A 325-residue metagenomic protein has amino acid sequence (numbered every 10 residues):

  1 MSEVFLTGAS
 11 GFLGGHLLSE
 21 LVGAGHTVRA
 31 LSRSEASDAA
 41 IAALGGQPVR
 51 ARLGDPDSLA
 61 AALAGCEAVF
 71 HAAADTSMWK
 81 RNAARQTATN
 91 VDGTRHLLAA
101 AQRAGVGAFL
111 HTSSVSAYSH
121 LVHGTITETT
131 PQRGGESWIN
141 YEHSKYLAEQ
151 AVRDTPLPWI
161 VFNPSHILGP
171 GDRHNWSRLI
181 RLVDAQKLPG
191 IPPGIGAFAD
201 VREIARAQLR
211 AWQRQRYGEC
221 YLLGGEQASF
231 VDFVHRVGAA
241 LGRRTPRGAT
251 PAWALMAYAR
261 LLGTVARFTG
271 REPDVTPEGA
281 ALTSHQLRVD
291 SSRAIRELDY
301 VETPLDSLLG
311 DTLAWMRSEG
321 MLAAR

Functional and structural regions predicted by a protein language model:
V4-A24: N-terminal Rossmann NAD(P)H-binding glycine-rich loop of SDR-like oxidoreductase domains
E35-A42, G46-D92, A100: NAD(P)H-binding glycine-rich loop region in Rossmannoid oxidoreductase-like domains and their noncatalytic homologs
M78, V115-G124, I167-R173: Conserved catalytic-site region of short-chain dehydrogenase/reductase
T87-V91, T127-T130, G134-E149, H166 (+1 more regions): Short-chain dehydrogenase/reductase
T89-N140: Conserved Rossmann-fold NAD(P)-dependent oxidoreductase catalytic core, especially the SDR/UDP-sugar
H96, L147, N175, P192-W212 (+2 more regions): Substrate-positioning beta->alpha
E149-P170: Conserved beta-loop-beta element that borders a ligand/cofactor-binding pocket
A207-V275, S291, R296, P304-R325: Mid/C-terminal beta-alpha module of Rossmann-like enzyme folds, strongest in SDR-family dehydrogenases/epimerases
